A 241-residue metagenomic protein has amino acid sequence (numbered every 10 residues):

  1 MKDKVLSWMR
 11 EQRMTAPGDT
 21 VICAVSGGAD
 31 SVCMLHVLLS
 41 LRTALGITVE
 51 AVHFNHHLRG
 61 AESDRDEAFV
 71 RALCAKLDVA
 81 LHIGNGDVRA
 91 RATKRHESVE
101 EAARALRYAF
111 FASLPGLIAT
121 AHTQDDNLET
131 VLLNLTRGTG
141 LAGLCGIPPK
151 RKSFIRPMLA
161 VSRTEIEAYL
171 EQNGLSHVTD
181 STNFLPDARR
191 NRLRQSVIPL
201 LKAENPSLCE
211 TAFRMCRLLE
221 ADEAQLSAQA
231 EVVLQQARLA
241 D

Functional and structural regions predicted by a protein language model:
M1-P199: Core alpha/beta nucleotide-donor-binding catalytic domains of modification enzymes
A188-D241: ATP/NTP-dependent adenylation/nucleotidyl-transfer catalytic domains that generate, transfer, or process NMP-activated
